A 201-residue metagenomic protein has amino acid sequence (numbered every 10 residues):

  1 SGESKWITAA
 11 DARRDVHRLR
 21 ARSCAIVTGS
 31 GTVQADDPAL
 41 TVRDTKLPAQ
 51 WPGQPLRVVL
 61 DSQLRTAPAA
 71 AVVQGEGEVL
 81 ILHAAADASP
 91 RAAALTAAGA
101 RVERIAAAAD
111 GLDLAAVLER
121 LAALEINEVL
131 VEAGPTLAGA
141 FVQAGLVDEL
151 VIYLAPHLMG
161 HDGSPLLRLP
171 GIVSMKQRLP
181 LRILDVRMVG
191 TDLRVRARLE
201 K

Functional and structural regions predicted by a protein language model:
S1-N127, T136-G139: Active-site ligand-binding patch in enzyme domains
S62, A85, P156, L199-K201: Non-catalytic surface loops within mature trypsin-like serine protease
L64-T66, A109, H157, G190-L193: Residue-level detector of flexible, active-site-proximal loop/helix-junction positions within diverse enzyme catalytic
G134, Y153-P156, V189: Short, loop-centered acidic/histidine patches that primarily coordinate divalent metals
A144-L181: Flexible, gly/pro- and Lys/Arg-enriched active-site loops
P170-K201: Conserved histidine-centered catalytic loops in small-molecule metabolism enzymes
